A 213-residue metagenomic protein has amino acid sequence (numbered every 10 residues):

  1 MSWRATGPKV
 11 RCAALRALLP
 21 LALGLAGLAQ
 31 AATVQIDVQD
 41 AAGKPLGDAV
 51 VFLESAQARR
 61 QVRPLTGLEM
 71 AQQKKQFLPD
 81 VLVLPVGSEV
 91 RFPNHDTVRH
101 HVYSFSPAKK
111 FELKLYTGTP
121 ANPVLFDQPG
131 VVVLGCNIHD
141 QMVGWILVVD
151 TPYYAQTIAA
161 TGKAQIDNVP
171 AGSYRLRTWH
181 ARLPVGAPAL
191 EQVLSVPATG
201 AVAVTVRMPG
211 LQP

Functional and structural regions predicted by a protein language model:
M1-A13: N-terminal secretory signal peptides that target proteins for export/translocation
A5-P8, L25-A31: Extreme N-terminus of proteins, especially the signal/transit-peptide cleavage junction and the first residues
P8, L19-L21, L194: Residue-level marker of intrinsically disordered, low-complexity segments enriched for small/polar residues
C12-L15, Q39: Hydrophobic alpha-helical segments, principally membrane-spanning helices and signal/leader peptides
R16-G27: Bacterial N-terminal signal peptides
A31-P213: Extracytoplasmic copper-binding redox domains, predominantly the cupredoxin/blue-copper superfamily
